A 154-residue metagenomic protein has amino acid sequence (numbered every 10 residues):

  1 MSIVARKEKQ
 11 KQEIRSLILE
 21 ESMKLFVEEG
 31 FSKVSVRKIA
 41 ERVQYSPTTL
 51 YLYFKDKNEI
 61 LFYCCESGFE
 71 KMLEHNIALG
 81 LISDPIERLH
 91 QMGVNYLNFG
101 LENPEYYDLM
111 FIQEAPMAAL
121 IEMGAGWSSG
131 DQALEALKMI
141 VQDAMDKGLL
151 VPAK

Functional and structural regions predicted by a protein language model:
M1-E13, K24: N-terminal intrinsically disordered/low-complexity leader segments
I14, K57, C64, G68 (+6 more regions): Hydrophobic/aromatic residues within well-ordered alpha-helical segments
L17, E21, L25-E59, Y63: Helix-turn-helix
E28-S32, N103, K147: Short coil/turn segments at alpha/beta junctions that flank glycine-rich nucleotide-binding fingerprints
I60-G68, N76, M110, A118: Alpha-helical DNA-contacting segments of helix-turn-helix folds
Y63, I77-Y106: Hydrophobic alpha-helical connector segments
I77, I121-K147: Amphipathic alpha-helical packing segments from all-alpha helical-bundle domains
E102-I121: Amphipathic alpha-helical segments used for helix-helix packing
